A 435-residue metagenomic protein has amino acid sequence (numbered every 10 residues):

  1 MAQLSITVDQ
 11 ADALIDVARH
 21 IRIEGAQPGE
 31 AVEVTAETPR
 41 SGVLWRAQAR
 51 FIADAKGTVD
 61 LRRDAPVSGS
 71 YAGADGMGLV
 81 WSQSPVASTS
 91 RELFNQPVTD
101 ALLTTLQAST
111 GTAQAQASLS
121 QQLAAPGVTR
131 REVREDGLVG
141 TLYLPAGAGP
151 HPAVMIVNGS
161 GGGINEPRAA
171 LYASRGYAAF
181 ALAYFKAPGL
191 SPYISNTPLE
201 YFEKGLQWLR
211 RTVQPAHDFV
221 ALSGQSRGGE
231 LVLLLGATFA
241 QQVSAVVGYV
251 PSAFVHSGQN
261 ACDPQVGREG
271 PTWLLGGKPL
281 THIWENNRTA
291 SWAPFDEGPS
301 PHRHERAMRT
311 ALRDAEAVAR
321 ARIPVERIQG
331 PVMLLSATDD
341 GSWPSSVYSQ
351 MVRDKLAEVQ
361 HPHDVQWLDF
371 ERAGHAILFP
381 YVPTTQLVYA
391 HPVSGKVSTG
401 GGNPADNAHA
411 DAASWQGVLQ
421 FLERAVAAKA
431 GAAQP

Functional and structural regions predicted by a protein language model:
T7-L14, R19, E24-E30, G42-W45 (+3 more regions): N-terminal cap/lid segment of alpha/beta-hydrolase-fold proteins
T35-V86: Ser/Thr-rich low-complexity repeats and stalk/linker segments
G137-V139, G149-T212, H217-D218, Q259-A261 (+2 more regions): Cap/lid segment of the alpha/beta-hydrolase catalytic domain
H151-P152, P331, V365: Alpha/beta-hydrolase fold active-site loops
G163-P167, K204-E285, R306-V318, R327 (+1 more regions): Primarily recognizes the serine-hydrolase "nucleophile elbow" in alpha/beta-hydrolase and SGNH/GDSL folds
I328, L334-S336: Short beta-strand/loop motif that positions the catalytic acidic residue of the alpha/beta-hydrolase fold
D339-W343, H375-A376: Acidic catalytic loop of the alpha/beta-hydrolase fold
V347-Q350, V359-P435: C-terminal catalytic histidine-bearing segment of alpha/beta-hydrolase fold enzymes
